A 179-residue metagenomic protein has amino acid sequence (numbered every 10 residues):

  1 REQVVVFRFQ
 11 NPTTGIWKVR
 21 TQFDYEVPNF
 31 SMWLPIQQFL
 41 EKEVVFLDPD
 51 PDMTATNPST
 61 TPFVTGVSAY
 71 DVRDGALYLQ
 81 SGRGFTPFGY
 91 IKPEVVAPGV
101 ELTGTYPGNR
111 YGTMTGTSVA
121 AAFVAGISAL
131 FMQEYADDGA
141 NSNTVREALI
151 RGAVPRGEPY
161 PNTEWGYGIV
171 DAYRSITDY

Functional and structural regions predicted by a protein language model:
R1-V5: Aromatic sugar-binding surface patches on proteins that engage polysaccharides or sugar-phosphate polymers
R8-E26: Noncatalytic modules at the cell exterior or secretory-pathway interfaces, chiefly beta-strand-rich lectin/adhesion
E26-Q37: Edge beta-strands of jelly-roll/beta-sandwich modules across compartments, strongly enriched in secreted/luminal
E43-P62, S68-I91, T103-T115, D137 (+1 more regions): Active-site-adjacent substrate-recognition loops and nearby beta-strands within hydrolase catalytic domains
R73, P87-G89, A121, F131 (+1 more regions): Basic, gly/Ser/Thr/Pro-rich low-complexity segments located predominantly at protein N termini
G99-T163, I169: Hydrolase catalytic cores
R174-Y179: Secreted peptidase-domain scaffold signal
